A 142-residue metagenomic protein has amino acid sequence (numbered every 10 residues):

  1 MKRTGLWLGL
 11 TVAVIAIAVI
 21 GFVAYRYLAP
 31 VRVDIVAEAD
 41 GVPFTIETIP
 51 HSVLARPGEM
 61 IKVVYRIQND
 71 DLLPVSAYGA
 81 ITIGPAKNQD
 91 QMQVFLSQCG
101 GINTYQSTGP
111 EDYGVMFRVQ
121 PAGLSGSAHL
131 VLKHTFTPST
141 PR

Functional and structural regions predicted by a protein language model:
M1-T45: Membrane engagement elements in two modes
L28-R32, D40-T48, Y78-G84, C99-I102: Generic detector of short, locally flexible boundary/turn motifs and exposed helical patches
V31, E59-I61, L73-A77, G109-Y113 (+1 more regions): Residues at beta-strand starts and edge strands
I35-V63, T104: Beta-sheet-dominated interaction scaffolds and their linkers
H51-P85: Mid-length scaffold segments of soluble, non-membrane domains
V53-L54, E59, D70, L96-A122: Intrinsically disordered, low-complexity Pro/Gly/Ser/Thr-rich segments with frequent PxxP/GP/PP motifs and embedded
V64-I67, V115-F117, L132-H134: Buried hydrophobic-core signal for structured, non-transmembrane domains
L73-L96, N103, V119-R142: Terminal connector regions
